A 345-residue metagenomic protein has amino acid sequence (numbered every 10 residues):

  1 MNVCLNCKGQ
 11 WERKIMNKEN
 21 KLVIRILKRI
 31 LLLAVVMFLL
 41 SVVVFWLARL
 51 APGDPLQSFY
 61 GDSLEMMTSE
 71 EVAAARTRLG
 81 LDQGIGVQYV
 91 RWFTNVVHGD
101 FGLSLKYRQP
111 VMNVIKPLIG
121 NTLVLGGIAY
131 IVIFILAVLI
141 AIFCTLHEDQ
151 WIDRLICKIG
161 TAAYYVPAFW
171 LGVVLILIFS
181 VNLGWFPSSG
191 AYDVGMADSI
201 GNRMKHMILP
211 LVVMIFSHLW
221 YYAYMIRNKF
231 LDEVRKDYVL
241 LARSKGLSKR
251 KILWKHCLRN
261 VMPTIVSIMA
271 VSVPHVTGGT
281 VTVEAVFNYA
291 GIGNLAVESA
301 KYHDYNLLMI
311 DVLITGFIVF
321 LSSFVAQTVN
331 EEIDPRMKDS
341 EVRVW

Functional and structural regions predicted by a protein language model:
V3-I15: Short, Lys/Arg-enriched N-terminal segments with co-localized hydrophobic residues within the first ~10-30 amino acids
M16-E19, L81-V138: An internal, D/E-rich "acidic patch" concept
N17-L50: Charged, compositionally biased N-terminal leader segments and the immediate start of the first structured element
I24, I119-I152, A168, A197-W345: Alpha-helical transmembrane segments of integral membrane proteins, especially multi-pass inner/plasma-membrane
M37-V87, L183-R203: Hydrophobic alpha-helical transmembrane segments of membrane transport/permease proteins and related membrane-embedded
A51, A163-V166, T277: Transmembrane helix irregularities
M67-H98, F287-E298: Short hydrophobic, aromatic-rich alpha-helical segments embedded in or entering the lipid bilayer of multi-pass
C157-W220: Membrane-water interface segments at transmembrane-helix boundaries in multipass membrane proteins
